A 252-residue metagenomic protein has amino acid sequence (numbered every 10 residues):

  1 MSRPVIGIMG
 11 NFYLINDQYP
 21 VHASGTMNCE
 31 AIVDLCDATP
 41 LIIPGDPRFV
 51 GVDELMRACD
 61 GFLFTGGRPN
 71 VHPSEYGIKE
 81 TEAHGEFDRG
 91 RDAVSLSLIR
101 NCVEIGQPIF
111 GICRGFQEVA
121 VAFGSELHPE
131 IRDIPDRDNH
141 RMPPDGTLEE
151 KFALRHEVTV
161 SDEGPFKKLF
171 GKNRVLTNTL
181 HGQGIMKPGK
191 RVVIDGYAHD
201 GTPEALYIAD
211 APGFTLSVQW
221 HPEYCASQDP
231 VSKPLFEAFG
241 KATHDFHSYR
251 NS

Functional and structural regions predicted by a protein language model:
M1-F110, V121, S125-H128, R132-F170 (+5 more regions): N-terminal beta1-alpha1 cap of cysteine-dependent amidohydrolase-like domains
C113: Conserved G/P- and acidic residue-centered "switch" motifs that form tight phosphate/ATP-binding loops in soluble
F116: The feature captures the ABC ATPase H-loop/switch
P212-F214: A short, structured beta-strand/loop element
L216-Q219: Active-site-proximal beta-strand elements of phosphoester/diester hydrolases
